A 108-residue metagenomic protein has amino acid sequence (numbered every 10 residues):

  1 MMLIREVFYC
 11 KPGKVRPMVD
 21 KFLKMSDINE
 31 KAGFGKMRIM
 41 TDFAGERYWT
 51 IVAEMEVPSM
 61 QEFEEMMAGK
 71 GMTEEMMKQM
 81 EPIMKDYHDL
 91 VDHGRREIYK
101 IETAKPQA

Functional and structural regions predicted by a protein language model:
M2, R47-W49: Residue-level preference for beta-strand/loop junctions
L3-F8: Active-site-flanking beta-strand signature of metal-NTP-handling nucleotidyl enzymes and homologous cyclase-like
Y9, E54-E56: Short hydrophobic/aromatic beta-strand micro-patches that form the beta-sheet surface supporting nucleotide- or nucleic
Y9-D20: Short, surface-exposed ligand-recognition loops at beta-strand->loop->(often short) alpha-helix junctions that present
G13, G45-R47, T73: Short coil/turn motifs at helix boundaries and re-entrant loops, enriched in small/polar and proline residues
L23-R38, E56-E97: An amphipathic, aromatic/His-enriched active-site/gating alpha helix that lines ligand/cofactor pockets
T41-R47, Y87: A short beta-turn/loop motif at secondary-structure boundaries
D92-A108: Short, low-order "capping/linker" segments at domain edges
